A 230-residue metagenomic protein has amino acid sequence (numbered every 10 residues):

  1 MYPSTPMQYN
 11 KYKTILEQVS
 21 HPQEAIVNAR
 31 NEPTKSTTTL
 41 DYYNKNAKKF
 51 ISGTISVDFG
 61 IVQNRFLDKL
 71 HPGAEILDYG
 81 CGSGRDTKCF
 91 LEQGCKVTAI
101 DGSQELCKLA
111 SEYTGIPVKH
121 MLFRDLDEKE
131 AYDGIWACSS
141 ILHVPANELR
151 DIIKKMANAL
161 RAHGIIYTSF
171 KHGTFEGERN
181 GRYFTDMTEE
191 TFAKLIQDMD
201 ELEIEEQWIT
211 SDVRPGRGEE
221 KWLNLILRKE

Functional and structural regions predicted by a protein language model:
Q8-E130, V144-D151, K155, I165-E230: Class I (Rossmann-like) S-adenosyl-L-methionine-dependent methyltransferase catalytic domain, capturing the SAM-binding
D133: Conserved acidic residues
W136-A137: A conserved beta-strand element that flanks and buttresses the S-adenosyl-L-methionine
S140: Hydrophobic adenine-recognition pocket in adenosine-nucleotide-binding enzymes
